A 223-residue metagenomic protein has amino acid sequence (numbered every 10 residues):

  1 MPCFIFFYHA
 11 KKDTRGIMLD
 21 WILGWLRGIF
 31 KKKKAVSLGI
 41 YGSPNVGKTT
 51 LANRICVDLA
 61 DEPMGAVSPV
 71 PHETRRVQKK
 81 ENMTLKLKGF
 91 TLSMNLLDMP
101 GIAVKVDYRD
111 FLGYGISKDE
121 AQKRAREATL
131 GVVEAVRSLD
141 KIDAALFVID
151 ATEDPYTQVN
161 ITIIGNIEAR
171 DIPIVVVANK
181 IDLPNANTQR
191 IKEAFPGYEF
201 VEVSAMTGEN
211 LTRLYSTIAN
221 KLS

Functional and structural regions predicted by a protein language model:
L19-R109: Conserved G1/Walker A P-loop phosphate-binding module
R27-F30, C56, A60, D140 (+3 more regions): Signal for well-folded cores of large energy- and translation-related assemblies
E73, G101-A103, T152-D154, K180-P184 (+1 more regions): Conserved nucleotide-binding/hydrolysis micro-motifs of P-loop NTPases
M94-K141, T152-G165: Switch II of P-loop NTPase G domains
L130-G197: Conserved C-terminal guanine-recognition region of P-loop GTPase G domains, centered on the G4
D182-S223: Canonical P-loop GTPase G-domain recognition
